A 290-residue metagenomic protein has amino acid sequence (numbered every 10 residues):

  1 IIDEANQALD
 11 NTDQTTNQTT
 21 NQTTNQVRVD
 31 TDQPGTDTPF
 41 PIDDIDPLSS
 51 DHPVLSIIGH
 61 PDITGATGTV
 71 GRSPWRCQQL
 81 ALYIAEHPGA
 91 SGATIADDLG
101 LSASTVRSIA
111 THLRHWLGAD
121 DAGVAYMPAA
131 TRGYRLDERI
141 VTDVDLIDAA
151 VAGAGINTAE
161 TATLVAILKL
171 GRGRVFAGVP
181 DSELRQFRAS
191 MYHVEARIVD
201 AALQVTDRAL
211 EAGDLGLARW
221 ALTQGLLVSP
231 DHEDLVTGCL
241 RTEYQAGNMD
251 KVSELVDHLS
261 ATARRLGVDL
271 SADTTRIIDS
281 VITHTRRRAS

Functional and structural regions predicted by a protein language model:
E4-T15, T19, T23-P230, Y244-D257 (+1 more regions): Intrinsically disordered, low-complexity protein-interaction/activation regions
L235: Conserved nucleotide-sugar donor-interacting segment of glycosyltransferase catalytic cores, predominantly GT-B
